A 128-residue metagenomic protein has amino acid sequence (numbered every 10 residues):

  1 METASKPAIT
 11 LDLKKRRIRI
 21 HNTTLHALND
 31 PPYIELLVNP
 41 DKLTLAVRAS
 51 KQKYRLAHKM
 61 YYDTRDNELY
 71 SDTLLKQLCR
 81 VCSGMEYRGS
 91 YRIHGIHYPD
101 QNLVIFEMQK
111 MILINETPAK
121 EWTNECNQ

Functional and structural regions predicted by a protein language model:
M1-K15: Glycine-rich loop/turn
E2-S5, D41, A46-Q128: Mature exported/compartmentalized surface modules and terminal targeting/interaction regions
S5-A8, I20-T24, P32-Y33: Short secondary-structure capping micro-motifs at structural edges
A8-T10, Y33-L37, H94: Short, surface-exposed charged micro-motifs
R17, Y33, L103: Beta-strand-rich binding-surface signature of beta-sandwich/beta-barrel folds used to engage anionic ligands
R17-N29, Y70-C79: Short beta-strand-centered segments at strand-helix junctions
L25-L43: Acidic (E/D-rich), amphipathic helical modules within compact regulatory domains
